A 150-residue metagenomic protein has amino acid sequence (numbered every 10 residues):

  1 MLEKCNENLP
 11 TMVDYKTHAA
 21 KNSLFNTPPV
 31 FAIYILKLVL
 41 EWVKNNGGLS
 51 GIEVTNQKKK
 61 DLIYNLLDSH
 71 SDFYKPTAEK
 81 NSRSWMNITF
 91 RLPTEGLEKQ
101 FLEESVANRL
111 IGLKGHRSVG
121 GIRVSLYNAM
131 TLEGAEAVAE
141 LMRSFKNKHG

Functional and structural regions predicted by a protein language model:
M1-Y64, E79: Active-site C-terminal subdomain of aminotransferase-like
A20, S84-I88, G120-I122: Short amphipathic alpha-helical segments
G48-T55, D72-E79, L113-R117, H149-G150: Flexible, glycine/charged-enriched surface loops at secondary-structure junctions
L67-Y74, S105-I111: Short amphipathic beta-strand starts and helix->beta connectors
F73-S105: Conserved PLP-binding catalytic core of the aspartate aminotransferase-like
K99-N108, A137-R143: Short amphipathic alpha-helices in soluble, non-transmembrane regions that often serve as interface/regulatory elements
N108-L126: Conserved PLP cofactor-binding pocket of PLP-dependent enzymes
G120-G150: PLP-dependent enzyme catalytic core of the Aspartate aminotransferase-like
